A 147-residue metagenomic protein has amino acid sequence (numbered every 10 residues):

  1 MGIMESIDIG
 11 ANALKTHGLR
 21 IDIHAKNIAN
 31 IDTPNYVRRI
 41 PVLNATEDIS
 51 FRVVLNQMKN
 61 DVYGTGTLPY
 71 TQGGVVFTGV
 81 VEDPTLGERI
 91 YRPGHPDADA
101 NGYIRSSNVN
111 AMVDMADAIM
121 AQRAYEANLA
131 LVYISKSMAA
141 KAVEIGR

Functional and structural regions predicted by a protein language model:
M1-R147: Amphipathic alpha-helical polymerization modules
